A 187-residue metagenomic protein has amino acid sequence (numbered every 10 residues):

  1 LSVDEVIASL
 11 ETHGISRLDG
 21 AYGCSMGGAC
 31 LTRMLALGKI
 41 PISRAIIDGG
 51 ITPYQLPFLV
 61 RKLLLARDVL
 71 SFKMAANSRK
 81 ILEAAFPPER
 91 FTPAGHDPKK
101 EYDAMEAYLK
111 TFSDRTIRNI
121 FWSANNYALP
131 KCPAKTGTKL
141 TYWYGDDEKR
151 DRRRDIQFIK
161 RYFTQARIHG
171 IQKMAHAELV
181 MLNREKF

Functional and structural regions predicted by a protein language model:
L1-Y22: Active-site loop/oxyanion-hole signature of alpha/beta-hydrolase fold enzymes
A21, I47, T141-Y144: Structural beta-sheet core signal
Y22-L31: Gly/Ala-rich beta-loop-alpha elbow adjacent to hydrolase catalytic centers
A36, I42-K73: Flexible "cap/lid" loop of the alpha/beta hydrolase fold
L56, N77-A134: Conserved alpha/beta-hydrolase catalytic His-Asp/Glu region
R115-R161, G170: Conserved serine/cysteine hydrolase catalytic core
I171-E185: Catalytic histidine-centered segment of alpha/beta-hydrolase-like enzymes
